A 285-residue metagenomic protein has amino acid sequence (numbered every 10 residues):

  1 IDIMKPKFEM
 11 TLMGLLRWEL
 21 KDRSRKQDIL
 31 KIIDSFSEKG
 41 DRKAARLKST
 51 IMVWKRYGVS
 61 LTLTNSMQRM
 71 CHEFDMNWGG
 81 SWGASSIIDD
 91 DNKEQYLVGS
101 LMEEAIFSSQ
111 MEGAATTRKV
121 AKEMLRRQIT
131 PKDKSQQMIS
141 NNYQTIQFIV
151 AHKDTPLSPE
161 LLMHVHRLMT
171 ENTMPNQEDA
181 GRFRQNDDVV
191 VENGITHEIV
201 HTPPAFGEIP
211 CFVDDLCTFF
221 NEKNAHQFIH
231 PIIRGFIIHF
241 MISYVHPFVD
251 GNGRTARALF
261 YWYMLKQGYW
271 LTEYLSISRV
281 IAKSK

Functional and structural regions predicted by a protein language model:
I1-K285: FIC/Doc superfamily catalytic core
